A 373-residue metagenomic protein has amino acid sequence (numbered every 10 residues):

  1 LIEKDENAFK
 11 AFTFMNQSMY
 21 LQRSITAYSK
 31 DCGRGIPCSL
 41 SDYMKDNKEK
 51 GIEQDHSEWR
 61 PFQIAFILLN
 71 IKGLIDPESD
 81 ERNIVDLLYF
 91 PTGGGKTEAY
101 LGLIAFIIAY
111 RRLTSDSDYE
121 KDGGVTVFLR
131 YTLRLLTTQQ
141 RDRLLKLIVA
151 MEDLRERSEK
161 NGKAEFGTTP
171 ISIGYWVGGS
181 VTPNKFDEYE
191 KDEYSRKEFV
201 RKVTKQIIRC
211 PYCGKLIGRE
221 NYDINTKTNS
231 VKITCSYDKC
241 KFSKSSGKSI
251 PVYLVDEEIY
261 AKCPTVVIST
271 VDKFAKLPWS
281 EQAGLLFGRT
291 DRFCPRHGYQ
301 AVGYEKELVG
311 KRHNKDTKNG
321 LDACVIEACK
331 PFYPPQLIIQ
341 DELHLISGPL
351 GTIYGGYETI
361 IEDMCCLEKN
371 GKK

Functional and structural regions predicted by a protein language model:
L1-K373: N-terminal helicase ATP-binding lobe
